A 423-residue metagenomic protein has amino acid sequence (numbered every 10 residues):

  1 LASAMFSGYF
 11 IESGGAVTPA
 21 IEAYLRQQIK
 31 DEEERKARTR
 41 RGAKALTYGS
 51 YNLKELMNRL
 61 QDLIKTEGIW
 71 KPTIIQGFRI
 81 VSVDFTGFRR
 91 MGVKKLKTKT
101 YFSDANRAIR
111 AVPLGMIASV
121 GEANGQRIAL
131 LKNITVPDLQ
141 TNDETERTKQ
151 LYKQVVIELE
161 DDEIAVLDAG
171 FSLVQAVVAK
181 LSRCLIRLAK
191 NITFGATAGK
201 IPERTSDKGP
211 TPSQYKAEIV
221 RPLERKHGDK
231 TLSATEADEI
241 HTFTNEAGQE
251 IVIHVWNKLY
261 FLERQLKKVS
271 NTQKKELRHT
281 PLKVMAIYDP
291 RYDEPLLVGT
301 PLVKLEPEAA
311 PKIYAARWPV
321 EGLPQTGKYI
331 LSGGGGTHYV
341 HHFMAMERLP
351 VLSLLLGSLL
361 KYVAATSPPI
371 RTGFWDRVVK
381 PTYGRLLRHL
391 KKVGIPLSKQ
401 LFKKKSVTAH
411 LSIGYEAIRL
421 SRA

Functional and structural regions predicted by a protein language model:
L1-K54: Gly/serine-rich nucleotide phosphate-binding loop at the start of the catalytic core of nucleotide/ADP-ribose-handling
A4-S7, R291-W318: Extended, non-catalytic structural segments that build the interaction scaffolds of large macromolecular assemblies
A20, G77-M91, I117, D162-F171 (+4 more regions): Short, conserved catalytic/metal-binding motifs centered on acidic residues
K44-N124, Q265-Q273: Active-site-proximal, Lys/Arg-enriched surface segment that forms a nucleic-acid-binding/basic interface patch
F102-D162, K283-L297: Electropositive, glycine- and tryptophan-enriched low-complexity nucleic-acid-binding patches
D138-H279, R371-K380, G384-L386, S398 (+3 more regions): An internal, acidic/charged active-site-proximal segment that coordinates divalent cations and/or engages
E306-Y339: Short amphipathic alpha-helical "interface-anchor" segments enriched in bulky aromatics
G335-R388: Basic, amphipathic alpha-helical segments enriched in Lys/Arg and hydrophobic/aromatic residues
